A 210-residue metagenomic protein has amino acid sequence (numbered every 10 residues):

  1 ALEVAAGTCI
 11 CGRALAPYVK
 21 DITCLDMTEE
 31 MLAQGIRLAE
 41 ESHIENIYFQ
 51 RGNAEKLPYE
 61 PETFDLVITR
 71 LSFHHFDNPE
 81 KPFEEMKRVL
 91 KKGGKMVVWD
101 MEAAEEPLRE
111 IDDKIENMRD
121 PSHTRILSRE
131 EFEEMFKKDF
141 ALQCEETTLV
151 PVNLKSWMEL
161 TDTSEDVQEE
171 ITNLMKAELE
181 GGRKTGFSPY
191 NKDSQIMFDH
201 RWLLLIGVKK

Functional and structural regions predicted by a protein language model:
L2-V4, T8-K56: Class I SAM-dependent methyltransferase SAM/SAH-binding core
R13, F76-K81: Short N-terminal helix/helix-N-cap motif within the alpha/beta-hydrolase-1
E55-L66: A short acidic, Gly/Pro-enriched loop at the edge of an enzyme's catalytic core that lines a small-molecule cofactor
D65-N78: A short SAM/SAH-binding and catalytic strip from SAM-dependent methyltransferases
E80-K92: A short glycine-rich, Lys/Arg-flanked "PGG" loop and its adjoining helix->strand segment in the class I
M96-D120: Conserved class I S-adenosyl-L-methionine
R125-D139: Short alpha-helix
Q143-K210: Conserved Class I S-adenosyl-L-methionine
